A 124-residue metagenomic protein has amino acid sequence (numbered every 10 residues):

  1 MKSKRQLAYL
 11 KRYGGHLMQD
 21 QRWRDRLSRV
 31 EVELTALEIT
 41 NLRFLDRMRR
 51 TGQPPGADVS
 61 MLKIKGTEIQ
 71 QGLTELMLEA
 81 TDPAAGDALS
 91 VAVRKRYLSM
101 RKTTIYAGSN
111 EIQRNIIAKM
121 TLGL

Functional and structural regions predicted by a protein language model:
M1-L124: Alpha-helical interface subdomain recognition
